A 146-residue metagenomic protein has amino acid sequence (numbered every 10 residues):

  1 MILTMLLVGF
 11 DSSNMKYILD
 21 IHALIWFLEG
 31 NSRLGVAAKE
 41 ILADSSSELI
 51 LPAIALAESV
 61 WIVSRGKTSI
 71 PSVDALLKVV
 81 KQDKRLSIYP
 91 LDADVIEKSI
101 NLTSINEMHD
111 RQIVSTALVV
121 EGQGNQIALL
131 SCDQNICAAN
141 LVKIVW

Functional and structural regions predicted by a protein language model:
M1-L51, G66-K78, N125: Short, well-structured N-terminal submotif of metal-dependent ribonuclease cores
M1-N14, V114-W146: Acidic, PIN/NYN-like endoribonuclease modules and their adjacent C-terminal/linker elements
L19-D20, P52, N106-M108, A128 (+2 more regions): Histidine- and aromatic-rich ligand-binding microenvironments
A23, A55, V95, I113 (+1 more regions): Alpha-helix capping/helix-boundary segments
F27, I62, K98-S99, A139-N140: Residues that scaffold the ATP/ADP-binding catalytic core of kinase and kinase-like folds
D44-S45, D83-K84, A139: Structured helix-beta-strand junction loops
S59: Phosphate/NTP-binding elements of NTP-utilizing enzymes
I70-P71, D83-C132: Active-site neighborhoods of divalent-metal-dependent phosphate/nucleic-acid chemistry enzymes
